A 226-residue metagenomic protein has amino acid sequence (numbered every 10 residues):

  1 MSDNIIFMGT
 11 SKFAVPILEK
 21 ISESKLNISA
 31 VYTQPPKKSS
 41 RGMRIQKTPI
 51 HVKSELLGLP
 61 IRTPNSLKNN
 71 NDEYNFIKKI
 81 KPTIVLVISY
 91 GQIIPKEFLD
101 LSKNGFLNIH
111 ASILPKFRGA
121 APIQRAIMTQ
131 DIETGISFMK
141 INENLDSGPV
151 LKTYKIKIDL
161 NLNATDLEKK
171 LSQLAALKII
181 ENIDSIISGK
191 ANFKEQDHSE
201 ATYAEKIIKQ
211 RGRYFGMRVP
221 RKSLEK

Functional and structural regions predicted by a protein language model:
M1-K226: One-carbon transfer enzymes
